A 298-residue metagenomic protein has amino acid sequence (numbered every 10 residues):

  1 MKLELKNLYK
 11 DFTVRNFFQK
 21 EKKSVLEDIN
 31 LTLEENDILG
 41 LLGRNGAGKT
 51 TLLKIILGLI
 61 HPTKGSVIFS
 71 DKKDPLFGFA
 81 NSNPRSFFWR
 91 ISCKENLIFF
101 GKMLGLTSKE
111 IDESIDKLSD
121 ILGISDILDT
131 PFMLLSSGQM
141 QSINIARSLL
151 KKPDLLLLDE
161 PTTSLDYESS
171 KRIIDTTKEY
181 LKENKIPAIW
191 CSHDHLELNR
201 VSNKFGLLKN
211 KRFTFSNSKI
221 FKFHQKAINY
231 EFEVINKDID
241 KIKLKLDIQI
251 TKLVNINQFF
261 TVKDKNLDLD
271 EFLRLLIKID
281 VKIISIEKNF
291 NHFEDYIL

Functional and structural regions predicted by a protein language model:
L42-R44: The feature captures the beta-strand-to-loop junction immediately N-terminal to the Walker
L57: Helix-to-loop junction immediately C-terminal to a conserved catalytic motif
I98, K102, E110-I127: Conserved ABC ATPase "signature" region
P131-L135: Conserved ABC ATPase signature
K152: Conserved catalytic motifs of ABC-family nucleotide-binding domains
L156-E160: Catalytic Walker B motif of ABC-type/P-loop ATPase nucleotide-binding domains
